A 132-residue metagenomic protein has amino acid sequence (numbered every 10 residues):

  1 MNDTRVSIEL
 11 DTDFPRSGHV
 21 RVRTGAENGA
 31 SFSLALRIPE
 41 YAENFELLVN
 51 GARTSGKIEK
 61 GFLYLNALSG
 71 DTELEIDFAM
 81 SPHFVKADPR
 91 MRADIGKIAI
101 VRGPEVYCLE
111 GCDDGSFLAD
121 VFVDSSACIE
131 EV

Functional and structural regions predicted by a protein language model:
M1-I38, E46, I58: Aromatic (Trp/Tyr) and acidic
M1-S17, D77-V132: C-terminal beta-rich recognition modules with glycine/proline-rich loops and embedded aromatic residues
V20, G61-L63, T72: Short strand-edge motifs at loop-to-beta-strand transitions and within beta-strands of extracellular beta-rich domains
A26, E40, M80-P82: Beta-strand elements of well-folded, non-transmembrane domains
F32-A35, L65-H83: C-terminal beta-strand-rich structural cap/linker in extracellular carbohydrate-active enzymes
I38-A42, D94: Short coil-to-beta strand junction motifs in C2/discoidin
A42-N66, F84-R90: Solvent-exposed beta-strand/loop surfaces of large extracellular or lumenal domains
